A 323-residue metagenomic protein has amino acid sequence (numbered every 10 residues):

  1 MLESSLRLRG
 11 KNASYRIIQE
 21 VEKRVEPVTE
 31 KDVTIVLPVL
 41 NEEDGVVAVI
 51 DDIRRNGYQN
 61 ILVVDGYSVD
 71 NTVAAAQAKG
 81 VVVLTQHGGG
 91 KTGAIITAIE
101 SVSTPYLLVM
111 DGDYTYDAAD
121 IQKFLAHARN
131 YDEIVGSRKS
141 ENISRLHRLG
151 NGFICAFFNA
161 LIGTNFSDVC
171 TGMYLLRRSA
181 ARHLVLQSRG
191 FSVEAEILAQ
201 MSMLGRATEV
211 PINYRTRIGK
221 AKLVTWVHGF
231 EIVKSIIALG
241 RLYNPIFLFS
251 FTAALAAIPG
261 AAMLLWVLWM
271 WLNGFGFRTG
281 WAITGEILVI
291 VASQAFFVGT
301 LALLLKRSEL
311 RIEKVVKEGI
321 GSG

Functional and structural regions predicted by a protein language model:
L2-V28, A195-G323: Hydrophobic helical membrane-anchoring modules
T34-P38, L62: Short hydrophobic beta-strand elements that form part of the catalytic alpha/beta core underpinning NDP-sugar/donor
N41-R55: Short, well-formed alpha-helical segments that are part of the catalytic scaffolds of diverse glycosyltransferases
E42-G45, S68, K91: Donor nucleotide-sugar binding loop of glycosyltransferases
D65-V73: A conserved acidic beta->alpha catalytic loop
Q86-G89, G93-S101, Y106, A118-F191 (+2 more regions): Acceptor/aglycone-binding surface of glycosyltransferases and processive sugar-polymer synthases
Y114-T115: Acidic metal-phosphate-binding loop of nucleotide-sugar-dependent transferases
